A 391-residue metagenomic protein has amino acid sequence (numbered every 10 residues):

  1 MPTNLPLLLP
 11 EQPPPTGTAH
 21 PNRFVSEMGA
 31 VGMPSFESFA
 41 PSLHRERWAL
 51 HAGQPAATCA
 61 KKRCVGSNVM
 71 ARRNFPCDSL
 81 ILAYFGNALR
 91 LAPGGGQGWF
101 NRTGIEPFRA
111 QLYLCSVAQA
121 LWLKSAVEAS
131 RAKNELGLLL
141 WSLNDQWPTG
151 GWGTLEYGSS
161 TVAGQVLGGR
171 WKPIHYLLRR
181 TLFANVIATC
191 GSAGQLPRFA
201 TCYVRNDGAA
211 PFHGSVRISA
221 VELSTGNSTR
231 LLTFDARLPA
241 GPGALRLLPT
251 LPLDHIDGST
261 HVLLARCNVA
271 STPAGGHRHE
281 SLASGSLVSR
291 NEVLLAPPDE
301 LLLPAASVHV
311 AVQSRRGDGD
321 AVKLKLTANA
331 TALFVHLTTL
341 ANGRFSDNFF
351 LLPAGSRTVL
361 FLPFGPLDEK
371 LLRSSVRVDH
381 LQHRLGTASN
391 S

Functional and structural regions predicted by a protein language model:
T3-A210: Substrate-binding clefts and catalytic carboxylate motifs of secreted carbohydrate-active enzymes
L136-S142, H336, S375-D379: Conserved active-site loop/cleft motifs that coordinate metal ions or position small ligands
S142-L143, C190, V204-N206, V216-E222 (+4 more regions): Active-site proximal loops enriched in glycine and acidic residues that flank catalytic Cys/His/Asp and coordinate
R180-V216, P298-T327: Surface beta-strand/loop "capping" patches
T201-V204, A244-A306, F364-S391: Terminal connector regions
G208-G214, S228-T229, N329-H336: Short acidic/proline- and small/hydrophobic-mixed sequence motifs that coincide with surface turns and coil-to-beta
R217-H261, N342-E369: Intrinsically disordered, low-complexity Pro/Gly/Ser/Thr-rich segments with frequent PxxP/GP/PP motifs and embedded
A305-P353, L360-P363: C-terminal accessory/binding modules appended to enzymatic or scaffolding proteins
